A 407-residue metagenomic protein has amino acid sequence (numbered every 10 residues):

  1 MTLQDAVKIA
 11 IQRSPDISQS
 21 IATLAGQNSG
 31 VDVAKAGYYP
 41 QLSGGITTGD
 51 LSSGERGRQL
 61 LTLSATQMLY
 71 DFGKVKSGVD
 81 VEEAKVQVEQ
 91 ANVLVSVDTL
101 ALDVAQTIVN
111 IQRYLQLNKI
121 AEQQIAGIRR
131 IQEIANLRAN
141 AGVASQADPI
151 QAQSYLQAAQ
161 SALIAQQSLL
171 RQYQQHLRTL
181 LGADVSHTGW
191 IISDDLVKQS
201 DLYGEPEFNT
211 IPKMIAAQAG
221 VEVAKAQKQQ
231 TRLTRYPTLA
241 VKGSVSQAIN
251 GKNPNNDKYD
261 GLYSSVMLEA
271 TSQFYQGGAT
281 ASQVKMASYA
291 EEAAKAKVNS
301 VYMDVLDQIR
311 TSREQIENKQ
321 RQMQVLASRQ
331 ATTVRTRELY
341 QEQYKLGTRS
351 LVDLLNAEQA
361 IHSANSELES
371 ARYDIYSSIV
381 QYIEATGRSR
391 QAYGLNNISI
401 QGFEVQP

Functional and structural regions predicted by a protein language model:
M1-S43, L69, D184-K225, Q273-F274 (+5 more regions): Bacterial Sec-pathway N-terminal export signals of envelope proteins
S18, Q41-R58, L69-V97, I215 (+3 more regions): Small/polar (Gly/Ser/Thr/Ala-rich) solvent-exposed segments that form structured loops/beta-strands/short helices used
Q19-A34, S96, L100-I125, R130 (+5 more regions): Amphipathic alpha-helical coiled-coil segments
L63-A65, L268: Membrane-embedded beta-strands of outer-membrane beta-barrel proteins, especially the hydrophobic/small aromatic
E83, Q146-Q157, K285, L351-Q359: Short, charged, amphipathic alpha-helical segments
T99-T210, S312-Q315, K319, I361: Periplasmic alpha-helical coiled-coil/stalk elements that build and connect Gram-negative outer-membrane
Q175-V185, Q230, R235, S377-A392: Long amphipathic alpha-helical coiled-coil segments
E367-P407: Acidic, low-complexity, intrinsically disordered peripheral segments
